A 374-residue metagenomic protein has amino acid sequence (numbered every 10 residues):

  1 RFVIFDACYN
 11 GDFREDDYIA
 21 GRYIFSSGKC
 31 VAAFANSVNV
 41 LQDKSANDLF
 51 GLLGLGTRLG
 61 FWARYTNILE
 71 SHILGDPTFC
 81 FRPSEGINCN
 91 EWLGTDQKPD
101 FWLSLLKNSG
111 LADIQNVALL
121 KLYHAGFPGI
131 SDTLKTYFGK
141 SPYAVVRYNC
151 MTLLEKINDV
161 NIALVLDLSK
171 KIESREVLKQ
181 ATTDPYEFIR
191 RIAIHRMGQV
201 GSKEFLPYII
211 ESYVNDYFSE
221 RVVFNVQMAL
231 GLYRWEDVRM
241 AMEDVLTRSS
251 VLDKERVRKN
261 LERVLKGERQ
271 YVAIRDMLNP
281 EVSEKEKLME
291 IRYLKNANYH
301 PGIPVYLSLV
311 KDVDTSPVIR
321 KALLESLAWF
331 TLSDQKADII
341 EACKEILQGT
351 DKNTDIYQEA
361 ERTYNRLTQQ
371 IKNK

Functional and structural regions predicted by a protein language model:
R1-D48, L52: Catalytic cores of nucleophile-dependent amide-cleaving enzymes
V3, G28-A32, V40-S45, S131 (+4 more regions): Short acidic (Asp/Glu) and glycine-rich catalytic loops that position anionic groups and cofactors
D6-Y9, A35-V38, T66, P77 (+10 more regions): Active-site proximal loops enriched in glycine and acidic residues that flank catalytic Cys/His/Asp and coordinate
F13, I24-K29, A35, G54 (+7 more regions): Hydrophobic alpha-helix feature that most strongly marks membrane-spanning transmembrane helices and their immediate
A46-P128, A144-T152: Caspase-like cysteine protease fold
T95-L106, F127-F138, D159-A181, S202-V214 (+5 more regions): Amphipathic alpha-helical scaffolding segments comprising HEAT/armadillo-like alpha-solenoid repeats
L105-D113, G139-V145, L168, I172 (+6 more regions): Short coil turns that connect the paired helices of HEAT/ARM alpha-solenoid repeats
Q115-G126, V145-L168, Q180-T183, F188-S202 (+5 more regions): Structural detector for internal amphipathic alpha-helices that build alpha-solenoid repeat scaffolds
